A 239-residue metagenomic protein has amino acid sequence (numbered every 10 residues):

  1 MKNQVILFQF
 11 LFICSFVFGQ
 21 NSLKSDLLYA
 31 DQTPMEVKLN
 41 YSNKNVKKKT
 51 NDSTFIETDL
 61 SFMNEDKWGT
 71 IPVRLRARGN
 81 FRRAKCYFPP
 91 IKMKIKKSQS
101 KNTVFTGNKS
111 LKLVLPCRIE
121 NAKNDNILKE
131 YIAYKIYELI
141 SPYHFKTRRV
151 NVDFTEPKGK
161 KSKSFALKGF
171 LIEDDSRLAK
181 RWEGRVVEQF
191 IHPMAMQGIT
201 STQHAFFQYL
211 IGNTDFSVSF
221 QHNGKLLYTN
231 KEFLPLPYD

Functional and structural regions predicted by a protein language model:
M1-N21: Bacterial Sec-dependent N-terminal signal peptides
Q20-D239: Phosphate/dinucleotide-binding and metal-coordinating scaffold of catalytic cores in nucleotide-dependent enzymes
